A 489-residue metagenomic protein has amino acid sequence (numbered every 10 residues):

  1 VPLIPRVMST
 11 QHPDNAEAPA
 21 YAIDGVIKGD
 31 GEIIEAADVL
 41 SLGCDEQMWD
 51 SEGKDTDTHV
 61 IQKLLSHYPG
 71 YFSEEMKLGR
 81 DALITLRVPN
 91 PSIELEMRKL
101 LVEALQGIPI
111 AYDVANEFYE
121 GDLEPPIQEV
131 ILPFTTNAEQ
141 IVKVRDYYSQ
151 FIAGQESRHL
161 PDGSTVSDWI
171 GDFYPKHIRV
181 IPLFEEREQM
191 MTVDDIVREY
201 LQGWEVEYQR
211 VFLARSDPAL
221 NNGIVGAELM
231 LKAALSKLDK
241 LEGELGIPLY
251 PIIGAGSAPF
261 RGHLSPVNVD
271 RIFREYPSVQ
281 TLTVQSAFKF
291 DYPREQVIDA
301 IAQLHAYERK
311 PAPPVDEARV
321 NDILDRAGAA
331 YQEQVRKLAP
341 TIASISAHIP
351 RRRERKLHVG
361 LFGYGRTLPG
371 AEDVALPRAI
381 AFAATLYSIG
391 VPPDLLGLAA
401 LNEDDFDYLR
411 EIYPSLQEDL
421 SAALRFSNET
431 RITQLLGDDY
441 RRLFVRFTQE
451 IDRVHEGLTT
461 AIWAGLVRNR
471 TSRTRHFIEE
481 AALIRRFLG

Functional and structural regions predicted by a protein language model:
V1-S51, I61-G70, R80, Q280-T281 (+1 more regions): Acidic, glycine-enriched catalytic cores built around paired aspartates
W49-L132, A138-Q140, Y147: Structured, charged N-terminal subsegments at the starts of enzyme catalytic cores and at intra-chain domain/subunit
D57-G70, L100-A115, I141-S157, M190-E199 (+4 more regions): Well-ordered, non-membrane alpha-helical segments in soluble/globular domains
D81-N90, F118-N137, H159-E185, E205-I224 (+3 more regions): Core alpha/beta catalytic barrel or barrel-like domain that forms the active/cofactor pocket in diverse metabolic
I110-F118, L123, F151-S157, V206 (+4 more regions): Structural alpha-beta junctions
P133, A227, A371-A375: Generic alpha-helical structural element
R187-M190, D195-R271, S286-A339: A cross-taxonomic marker for long C-terminal extensions/tails that follow the last structured domain
